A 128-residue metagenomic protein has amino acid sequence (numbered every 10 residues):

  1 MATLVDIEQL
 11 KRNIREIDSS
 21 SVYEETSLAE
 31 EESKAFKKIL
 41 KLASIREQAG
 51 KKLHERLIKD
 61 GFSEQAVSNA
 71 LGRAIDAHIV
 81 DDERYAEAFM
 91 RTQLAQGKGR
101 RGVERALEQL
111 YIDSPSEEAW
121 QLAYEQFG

Functional and structural regions predicted by a protein language model:
M1-G128: An alpha-helical, amphipathic repeat domain used for nucleic-acid recognition, typified by the mTERF helical solenoid
